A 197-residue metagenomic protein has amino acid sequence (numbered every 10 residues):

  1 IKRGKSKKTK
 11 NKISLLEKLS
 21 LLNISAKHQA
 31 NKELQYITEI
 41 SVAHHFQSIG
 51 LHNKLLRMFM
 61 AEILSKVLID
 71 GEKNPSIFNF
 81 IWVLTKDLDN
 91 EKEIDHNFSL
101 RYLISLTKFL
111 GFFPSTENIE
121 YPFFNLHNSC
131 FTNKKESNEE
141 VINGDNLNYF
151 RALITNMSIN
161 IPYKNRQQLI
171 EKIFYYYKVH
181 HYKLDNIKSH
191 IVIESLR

Functional and structural regions predicted by a protein language model:
I1-R197: Non-catalytic alpha-helical scaffolds and adjoining flexible linkers that form interface surfaces for assembly
